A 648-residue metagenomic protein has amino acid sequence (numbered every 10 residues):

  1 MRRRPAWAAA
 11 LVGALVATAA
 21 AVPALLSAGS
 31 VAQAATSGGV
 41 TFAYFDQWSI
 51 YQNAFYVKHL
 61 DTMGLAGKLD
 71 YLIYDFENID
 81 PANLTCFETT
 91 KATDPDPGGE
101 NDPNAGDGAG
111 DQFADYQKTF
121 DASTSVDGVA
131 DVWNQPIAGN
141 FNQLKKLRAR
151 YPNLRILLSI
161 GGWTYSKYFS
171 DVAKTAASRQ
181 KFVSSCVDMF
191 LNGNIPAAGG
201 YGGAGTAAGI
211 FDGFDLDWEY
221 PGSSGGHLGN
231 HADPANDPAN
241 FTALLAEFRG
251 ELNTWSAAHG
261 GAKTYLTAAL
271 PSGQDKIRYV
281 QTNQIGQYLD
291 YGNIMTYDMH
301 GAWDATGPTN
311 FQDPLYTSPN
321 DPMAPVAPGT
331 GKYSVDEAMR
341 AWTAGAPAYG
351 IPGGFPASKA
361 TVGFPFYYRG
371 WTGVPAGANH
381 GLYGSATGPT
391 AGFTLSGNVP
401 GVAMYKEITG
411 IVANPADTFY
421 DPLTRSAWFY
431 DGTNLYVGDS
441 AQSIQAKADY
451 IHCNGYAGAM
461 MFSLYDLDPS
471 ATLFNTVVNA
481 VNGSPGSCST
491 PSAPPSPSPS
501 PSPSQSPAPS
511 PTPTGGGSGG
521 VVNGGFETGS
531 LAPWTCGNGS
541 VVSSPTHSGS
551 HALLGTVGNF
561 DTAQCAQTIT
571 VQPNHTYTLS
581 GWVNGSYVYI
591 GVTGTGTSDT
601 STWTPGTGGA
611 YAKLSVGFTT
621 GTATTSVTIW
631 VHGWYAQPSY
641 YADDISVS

Functional and structural regions predicted by a protein language model:
A35-A198: Glycan-recognition patch characteristic of GH18 chitinases/ENGases and related GlcNAc/peptidoglycan-binding proteins
D80-G128, W303, T309-D321, K359-Y450 (+3 more regions): Glycan-binding loop/region signatures in secreted carbohydrate-active enzymes
K167-I285, T309: Active-site cleft segment of glycoside hydrolase catalytic domains centered on the general acid/base Glu
P511-G537, I645: Extracellular carbohydrate-recognition regions
G525-T562: Extracellular glycan-recognition surfaces and repeat-rich motifs
F526, A563-V588, L614-F618, D644-I645: Extra-cytoplasmic beta-strand recognition segments
T597-T624: Extracellular carbohydrate recognition and processing domains and analogous Trp-centered ligand-binding platforms
W630-Q637: Short beta-strand-plus-loop segments that form exposed binding edges in beta-rich domains
